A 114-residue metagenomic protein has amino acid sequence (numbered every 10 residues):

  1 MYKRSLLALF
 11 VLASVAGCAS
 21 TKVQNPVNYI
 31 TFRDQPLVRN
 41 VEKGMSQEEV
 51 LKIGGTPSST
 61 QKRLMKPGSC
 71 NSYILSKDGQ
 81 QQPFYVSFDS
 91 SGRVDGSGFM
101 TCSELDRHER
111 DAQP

Functional and structural regions predicted by a protein language model:
M1-L6: Bacterial N-terminal signal peptides that target proteins for export
L7-V11: Gly/Ser-rich, low-complexity
S14-G17: C-terminal motif of bacterial Sec signal peptides marking the signal peptidase cleavage site
A19-P114: Residues within mature, well-folded domains
